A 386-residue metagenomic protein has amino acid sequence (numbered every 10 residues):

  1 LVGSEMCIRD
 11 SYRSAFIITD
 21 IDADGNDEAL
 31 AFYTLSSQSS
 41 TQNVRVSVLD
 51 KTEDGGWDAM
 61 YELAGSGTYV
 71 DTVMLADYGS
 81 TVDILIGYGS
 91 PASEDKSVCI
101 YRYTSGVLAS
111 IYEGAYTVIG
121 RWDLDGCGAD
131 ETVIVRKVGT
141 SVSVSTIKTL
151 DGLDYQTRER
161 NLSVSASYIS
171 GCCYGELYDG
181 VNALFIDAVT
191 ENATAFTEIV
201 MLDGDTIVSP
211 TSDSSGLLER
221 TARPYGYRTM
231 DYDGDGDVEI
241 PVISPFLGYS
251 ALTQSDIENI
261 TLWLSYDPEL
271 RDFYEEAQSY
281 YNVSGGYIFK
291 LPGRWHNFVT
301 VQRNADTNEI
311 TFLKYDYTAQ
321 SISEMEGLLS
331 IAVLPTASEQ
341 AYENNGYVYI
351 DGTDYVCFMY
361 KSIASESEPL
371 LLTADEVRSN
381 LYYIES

Functional and structural regions predicted by a protein language model:
L1-I8: Short, small-residue-biased leader/transition segments that mark boundaries at the very start of proteins
R9-S36: Beta-strand-rich domains and repeat architectures in extracellular enzymes and scaffolds, especially beta-propellers
R13-I21, T68-Y78, V82-D83, Y116-L124 (+2 more regions): Beta-propeller blade termini
A23-Y33, D77-Y88, G126-V135, Y178-A188 (+1 more regions): Acidic/hydrophobic-patterned starts of short beta strands in beta-sheet-rich repeat architectures
Q38-S47, A92-I100, T140-T149, N192-D203 (+1 more regions): Structural motif
D58-A64, A109-A115, Q156-S163, S209-S215 (+1 more regions): Beta-propeller fold detector
R102-T194, V200: Solenoidal tandem-repeat scaffolds enriched in leucines and small polar residues
G175-Y178, N192-F196, T206-Y317, T336-S386: N-terminal targeting sequences that direct proteins away from the cytosol to non-cytosolic compartments
